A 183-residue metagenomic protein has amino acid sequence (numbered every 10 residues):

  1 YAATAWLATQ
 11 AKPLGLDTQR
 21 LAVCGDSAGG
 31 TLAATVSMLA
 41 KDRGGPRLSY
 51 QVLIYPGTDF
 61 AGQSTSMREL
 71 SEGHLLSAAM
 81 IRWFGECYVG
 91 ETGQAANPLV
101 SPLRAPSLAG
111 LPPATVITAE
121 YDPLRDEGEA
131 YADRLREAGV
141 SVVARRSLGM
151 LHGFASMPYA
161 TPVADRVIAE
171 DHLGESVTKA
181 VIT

Functional and structural regions predicted by a protein language model:
Y1-T183: Alpha/beta-hydrolase superfamily serine-hydrolase fold, recognizing
